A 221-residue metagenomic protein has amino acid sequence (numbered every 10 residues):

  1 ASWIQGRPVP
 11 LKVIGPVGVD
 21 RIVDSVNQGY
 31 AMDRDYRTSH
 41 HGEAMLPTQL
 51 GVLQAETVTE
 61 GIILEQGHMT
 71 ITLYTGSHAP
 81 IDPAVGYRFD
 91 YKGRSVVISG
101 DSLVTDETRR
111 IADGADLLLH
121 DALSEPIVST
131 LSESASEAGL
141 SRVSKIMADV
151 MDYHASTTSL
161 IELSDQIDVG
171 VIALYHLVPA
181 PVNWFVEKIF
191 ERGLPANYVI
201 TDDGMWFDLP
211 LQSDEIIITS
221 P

Functional and structural regions predicted by a protein language model:
A1-V97, L103, T108-R110, F185-E215: Binuclear metal-dependent hydrolase catalytic cores
G86, S95, L103-G204: Cap/insert and terminal regions of metallo-dependent hydrolase folds
I216-P221: A polyampholytic, Gly/Pro-enriched intrinsically disordered region
